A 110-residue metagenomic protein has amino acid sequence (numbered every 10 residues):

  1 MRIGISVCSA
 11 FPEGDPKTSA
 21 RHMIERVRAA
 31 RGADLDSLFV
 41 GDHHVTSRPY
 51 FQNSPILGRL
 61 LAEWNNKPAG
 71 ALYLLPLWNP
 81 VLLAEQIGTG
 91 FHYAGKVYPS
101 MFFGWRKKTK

Functional and structural regions predicted by a protein language model:
M1-P68: N-terminal beta1-alpha1-beta2 module of alpha/beta enzyme domains
R2-K17, L77-K110: Flexible, glycine-rich active-site loops centered on histidine and acidic residues that chelate a metal or position
H43, L74, F103: Residue-level "edge-of-site" marker
T46-R48, L74-N79: Glycine-rich "substrate-gating" loop/helix at the edge of Rossmann-like oxidoreductase active sites
K67-Y73, Y98: A short, small-residue-rich loop immediately preceding and capping a beta-strand
